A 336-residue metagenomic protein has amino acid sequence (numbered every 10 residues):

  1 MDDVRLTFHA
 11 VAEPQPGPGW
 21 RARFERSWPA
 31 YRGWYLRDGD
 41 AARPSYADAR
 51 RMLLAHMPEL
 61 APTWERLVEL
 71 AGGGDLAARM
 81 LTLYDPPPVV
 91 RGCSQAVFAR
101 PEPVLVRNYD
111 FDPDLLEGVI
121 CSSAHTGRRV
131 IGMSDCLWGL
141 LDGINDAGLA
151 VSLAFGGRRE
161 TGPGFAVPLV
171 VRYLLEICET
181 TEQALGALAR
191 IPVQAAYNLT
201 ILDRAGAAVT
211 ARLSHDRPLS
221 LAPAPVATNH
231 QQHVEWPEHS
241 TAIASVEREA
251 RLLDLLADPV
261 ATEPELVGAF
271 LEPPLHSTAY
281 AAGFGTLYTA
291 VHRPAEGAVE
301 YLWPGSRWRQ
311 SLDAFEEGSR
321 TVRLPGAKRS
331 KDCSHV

Functional and structural regions predicted by a protein language model:
M1-D75, L83, R100-V336: C-terminal, well-structured catalytic/ligand-binding subdomain of enzymes
L76-V97: Short, glycine/charge-rich beta-strand/loop segments that flank catalytic centers and engage negatively charged groups
